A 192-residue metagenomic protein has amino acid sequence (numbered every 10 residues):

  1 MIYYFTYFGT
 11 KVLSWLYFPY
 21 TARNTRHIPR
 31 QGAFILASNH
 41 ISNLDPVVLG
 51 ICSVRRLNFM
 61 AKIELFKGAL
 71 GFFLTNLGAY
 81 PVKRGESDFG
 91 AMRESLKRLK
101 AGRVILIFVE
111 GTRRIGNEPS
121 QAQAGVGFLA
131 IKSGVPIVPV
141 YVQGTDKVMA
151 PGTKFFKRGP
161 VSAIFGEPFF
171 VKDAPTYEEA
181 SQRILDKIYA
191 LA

Functional and structural regions predicted by a protein language model:
I2, T6-F8, W15-L16, P29-E86 (+1 more regions): Catalytic core of membrane glycerolipid acyltransferases/transacylases, capturing the structured, soluble-facing
W15-R23, E86, T145-K147: Short gly/ser/thr-rich secondary-structure transition/capping motifs
P19, S42, F170-V171: Active-site/binding-pocket entry motifs
Y20, R55-R56, Y80, G102 (+1 more regions): Secondary-structure boundary/capping positions in well-ordered alpha/beta enzyme cores
T21-Q31: Membrane-interface helix-loop junction between the first two transmembrane segments
R26, I63, K83, Y141 (+1 more regions): Residues at the C-termini of beta-strands that transition into short coil/loop
G90-A192: Non-catalytic C-terminal accessory region of glycerolipid acyltransferases and related lyso-lipid remodeling enzymes
